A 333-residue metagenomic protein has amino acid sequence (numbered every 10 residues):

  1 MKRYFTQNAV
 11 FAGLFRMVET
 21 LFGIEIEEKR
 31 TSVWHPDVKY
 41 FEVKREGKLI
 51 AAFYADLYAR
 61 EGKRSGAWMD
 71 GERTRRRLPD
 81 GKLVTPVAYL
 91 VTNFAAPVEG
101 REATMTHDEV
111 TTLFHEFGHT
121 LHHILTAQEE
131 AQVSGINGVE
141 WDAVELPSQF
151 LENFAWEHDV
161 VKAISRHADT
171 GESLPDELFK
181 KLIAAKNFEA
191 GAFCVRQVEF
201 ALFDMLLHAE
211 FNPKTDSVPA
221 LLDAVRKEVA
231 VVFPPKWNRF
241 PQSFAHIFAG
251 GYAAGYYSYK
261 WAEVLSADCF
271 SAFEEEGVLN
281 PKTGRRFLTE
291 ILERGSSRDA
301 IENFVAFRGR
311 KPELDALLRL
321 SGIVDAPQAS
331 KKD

Functional and structural regions predicted by a protein language model:
M1-D333: Cation-handling catalytic/transport regions enriched in His/Asp/Glu
